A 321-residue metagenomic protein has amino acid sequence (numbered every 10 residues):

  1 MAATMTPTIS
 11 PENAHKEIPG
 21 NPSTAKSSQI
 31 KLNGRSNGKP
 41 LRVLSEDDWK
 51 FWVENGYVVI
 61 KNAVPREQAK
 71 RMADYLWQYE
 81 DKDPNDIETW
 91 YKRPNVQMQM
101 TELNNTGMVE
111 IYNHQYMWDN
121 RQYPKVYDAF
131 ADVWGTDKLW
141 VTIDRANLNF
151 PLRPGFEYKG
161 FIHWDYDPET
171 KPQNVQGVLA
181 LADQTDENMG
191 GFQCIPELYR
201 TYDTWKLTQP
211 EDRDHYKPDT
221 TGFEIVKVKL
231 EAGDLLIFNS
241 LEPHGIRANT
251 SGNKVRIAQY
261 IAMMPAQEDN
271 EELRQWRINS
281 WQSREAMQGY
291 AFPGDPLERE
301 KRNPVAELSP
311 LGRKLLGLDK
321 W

Functional and structural regions predicted by a protein language model:
A2-E54, K61-E169: Non-heme Fe(II)-dependent double-stranded beta-helix
S27-I30, G34, K82, P210 (+1 more regions): Non-heme Fe(II)/2-oxoglutarate
P65-E67, N147-L148, D167, Q184-D186 (+3 more regions): Short, solvent-exposed loop/turn segments at secondary-structure junctions
D132-W140, E169-P172, A180-N188, T201: Secondary-structure boundary elements
R145, F150, W164-Y166, V175 (+2 more regions): Short, structured patches in soluble enzyme cores that scaffold and shape functional sites
Y158-H163, P210-G222, N253, R274-N279: Short, surface-exposed loop/helix-turn segments at secondary-structure junctions that function as lids/hinges flanking
N174, Q184-G245: Double-stranded beta-helix
